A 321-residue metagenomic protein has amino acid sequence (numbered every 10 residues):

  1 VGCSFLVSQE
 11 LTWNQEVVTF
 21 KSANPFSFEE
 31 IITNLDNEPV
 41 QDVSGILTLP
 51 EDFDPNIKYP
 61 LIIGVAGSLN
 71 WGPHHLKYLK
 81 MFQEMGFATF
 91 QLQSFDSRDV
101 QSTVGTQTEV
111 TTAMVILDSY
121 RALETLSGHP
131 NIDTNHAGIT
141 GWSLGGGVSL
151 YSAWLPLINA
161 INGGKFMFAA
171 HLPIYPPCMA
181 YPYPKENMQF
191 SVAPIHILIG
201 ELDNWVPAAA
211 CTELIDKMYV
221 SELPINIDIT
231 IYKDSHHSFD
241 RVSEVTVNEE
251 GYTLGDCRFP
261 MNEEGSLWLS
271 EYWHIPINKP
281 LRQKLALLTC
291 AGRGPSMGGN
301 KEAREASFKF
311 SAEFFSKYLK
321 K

Functional and structural regions predicted by a protein language model:
Q9-I57: N-terminal cap/lid segment of alpha/beta-hydrolase-fold proteins
I32-V43, I57-G128, T289-S296: Serine-hydrolase catalytic machinery in alpha/beta-hydrolase-like enzymes
E51, Q93-V100, P177, S235: Short beta-to-alpha linker loops that shape the active-site pocket of alpha/beta-hydrolase fold enzymes
K77, V206-M218, E244: Short alpha-helix in the alpha/beta-hydrolase fold that links the catalytic acid
A113-S191, N204, A209: Primarily recognizes the serine-hydrolase "nucleophile elbow" in alpha/beta-hydrolase and SGNH/GDSL folds
V192-D203, I227-T230: Catalytic His-Asp charge-relay segment
L202-V206, H237-S238: Acidic catalytic loop of the alpha/beta-hydrolase fold
I225-K321: C-terminal catalytic histidine-bearing segment of alpha/beta-hydrolase fold enzymes
